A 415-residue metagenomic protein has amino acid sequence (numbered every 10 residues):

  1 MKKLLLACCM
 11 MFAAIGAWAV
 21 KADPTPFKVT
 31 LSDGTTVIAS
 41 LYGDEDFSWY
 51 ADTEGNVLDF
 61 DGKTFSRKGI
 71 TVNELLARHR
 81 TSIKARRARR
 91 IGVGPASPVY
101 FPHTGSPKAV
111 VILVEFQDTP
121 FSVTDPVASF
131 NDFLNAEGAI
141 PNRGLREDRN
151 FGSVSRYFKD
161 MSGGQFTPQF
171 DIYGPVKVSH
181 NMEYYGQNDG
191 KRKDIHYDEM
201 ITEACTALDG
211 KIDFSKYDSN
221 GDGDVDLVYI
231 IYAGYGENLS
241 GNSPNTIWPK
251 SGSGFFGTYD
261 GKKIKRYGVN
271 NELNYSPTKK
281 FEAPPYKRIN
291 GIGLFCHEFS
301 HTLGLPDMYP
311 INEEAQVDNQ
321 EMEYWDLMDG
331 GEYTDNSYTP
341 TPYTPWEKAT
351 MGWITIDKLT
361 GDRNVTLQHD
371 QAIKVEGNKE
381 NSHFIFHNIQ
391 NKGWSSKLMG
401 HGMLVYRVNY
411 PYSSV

Functional and structural regions predicted by a protein language model:
M1-K21: Bacterial Sec-dependent N-terminal signal peptides
A19-H103: N-terminal prosegments of processed precursors
A22-P24, S106-K108, G400: Extracytoplasmic
V37-A39, S48-A51, D118-S129, L239-S240 (+3 more regions): Short, solvent-exposed loop/turn elements at domain surfaces
R89-A136, E183-D194, G234: Fold-level signature of zinc-dependent metallopeptidase catalytic domains
V93-Y100, E147-K263: Active-site-proximal segments of metallohydrolase catalytic domains
P120-G164: Active-site-surrounding "flap" and adjacent substrate/cofactor-binding loops of secreted or lumenal enzymes, prototyped
L227-Y229, A233-G402, Y406-P411: Extracellular hydrolytic enzyme modules, especially secreted metalloproteases of the metzincin/thermolysin-like class
